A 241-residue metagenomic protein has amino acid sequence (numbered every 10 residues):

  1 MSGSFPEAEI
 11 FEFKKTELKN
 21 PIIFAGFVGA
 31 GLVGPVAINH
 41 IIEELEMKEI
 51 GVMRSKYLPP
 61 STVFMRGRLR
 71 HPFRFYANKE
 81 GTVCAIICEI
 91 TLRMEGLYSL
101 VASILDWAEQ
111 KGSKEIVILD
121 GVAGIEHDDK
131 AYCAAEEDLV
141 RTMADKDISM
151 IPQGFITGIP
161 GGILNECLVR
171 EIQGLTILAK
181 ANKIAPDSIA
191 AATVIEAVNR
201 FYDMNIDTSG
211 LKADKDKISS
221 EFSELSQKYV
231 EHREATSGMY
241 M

Functional and structural regions predicted by a protein language model:
S2-E89: N-terminal short beta-loop-beta anion/metal-coordinating cradle
A25-F27, I86-I87, I118-D120, L178-K180: Short beta-strand segments
N39-E43, V101-L105, A192-I195: Short, solvent-exposed amphipathic alpha-helical segments in soluble enzyme and RNA/protein-processing domains
K48, L105-I116, L168-Q173, R200-I206: Secondary-structure boundary elements
Y57, D120-V122, N182: Short, ordered loop/turn segments at secondary-structure junctions
M94-V140: Internal, conserved structured core segments that host functional sites
I125-F201, M239: Catalytic cores of processing enzymes, dominated by hydrolases/peptidases, characterized by acidic/His-rich
A185-M241: A conserved C-terminal secondary-structure "cap"
